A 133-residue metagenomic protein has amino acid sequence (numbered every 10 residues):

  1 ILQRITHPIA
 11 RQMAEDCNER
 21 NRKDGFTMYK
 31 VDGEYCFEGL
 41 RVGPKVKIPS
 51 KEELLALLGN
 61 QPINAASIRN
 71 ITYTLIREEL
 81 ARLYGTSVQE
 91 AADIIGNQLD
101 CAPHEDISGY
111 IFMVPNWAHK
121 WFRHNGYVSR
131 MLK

Functional and structural regions predicted by a protein language model:
I1-A102, D106-K133: Nuclease and nuclease-like effector domains acting on nucleic acids or nucleotide cofactors
